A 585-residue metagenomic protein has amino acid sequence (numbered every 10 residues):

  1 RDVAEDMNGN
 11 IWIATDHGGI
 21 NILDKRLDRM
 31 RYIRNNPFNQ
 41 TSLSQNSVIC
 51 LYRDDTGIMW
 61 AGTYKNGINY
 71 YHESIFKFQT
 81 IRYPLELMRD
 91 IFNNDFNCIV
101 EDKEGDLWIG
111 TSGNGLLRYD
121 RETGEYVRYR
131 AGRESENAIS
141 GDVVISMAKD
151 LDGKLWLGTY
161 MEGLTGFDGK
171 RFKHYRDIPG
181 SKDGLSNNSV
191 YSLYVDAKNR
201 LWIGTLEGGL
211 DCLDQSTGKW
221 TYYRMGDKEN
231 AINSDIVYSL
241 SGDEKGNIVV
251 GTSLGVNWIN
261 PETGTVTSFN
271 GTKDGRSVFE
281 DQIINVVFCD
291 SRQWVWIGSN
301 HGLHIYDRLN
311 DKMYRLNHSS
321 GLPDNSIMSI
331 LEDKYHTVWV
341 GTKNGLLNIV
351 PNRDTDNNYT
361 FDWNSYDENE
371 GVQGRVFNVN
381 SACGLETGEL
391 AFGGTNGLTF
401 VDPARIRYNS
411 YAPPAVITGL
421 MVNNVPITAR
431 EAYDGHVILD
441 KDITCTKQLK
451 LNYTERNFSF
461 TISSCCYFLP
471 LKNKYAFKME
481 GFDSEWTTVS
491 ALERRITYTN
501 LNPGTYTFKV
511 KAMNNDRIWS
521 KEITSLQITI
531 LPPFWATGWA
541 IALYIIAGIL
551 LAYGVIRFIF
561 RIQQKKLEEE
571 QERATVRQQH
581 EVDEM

Functional and structural regions predicted by a protein language model:
R1, E5-N10, E125, V144 (+4 more regions): Short, intrinsically disordered, charge-balanced linker/junction segments flanking boundaries in proteins
E5-N8, R53-T56, E101-E104, K149-G153 (+5 more regions): Residue-level detector of Asp-centered blade-edge/turn motifs that repeat once per structural unit in beta-propeller
N10-W12, I58-W60, D106-W108, K154-W156 (+5 more regions): Conserved beta-propeller blade signature
D16-I20, K65-I68, G113-L116, Y160-L164 (+5 more regions): Loop/turn residues immediately N-terminal
D24-D28, H72-F76, D120-G124, F167-R171 (+5 more regions): Short loop/turn segments that connect beta-strands within beta-propeller blades
R31-Y52, Y64-N66, F78-V100, R133-S140 (+7 more regions): Residue-level "micro-hotspots" composed of small/polar
Y238, K245, L254-N257, E280-W294 (+2 more regions): Beta-propeller domains
I559-M585: Signal-transducing coiled-coil linker helix
